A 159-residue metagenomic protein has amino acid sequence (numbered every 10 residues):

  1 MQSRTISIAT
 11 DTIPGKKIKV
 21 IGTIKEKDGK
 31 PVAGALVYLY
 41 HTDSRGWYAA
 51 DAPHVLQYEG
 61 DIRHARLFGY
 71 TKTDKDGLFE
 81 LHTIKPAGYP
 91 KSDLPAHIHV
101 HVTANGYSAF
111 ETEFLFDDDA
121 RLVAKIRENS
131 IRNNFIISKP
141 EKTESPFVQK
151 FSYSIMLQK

Functional and structural regions predicted by a protein language model:
M1-P140, P146-K159: Beta-strand-dominated extracellular/periplasmic modules and repeats in secreted or surface-exposed proteins
